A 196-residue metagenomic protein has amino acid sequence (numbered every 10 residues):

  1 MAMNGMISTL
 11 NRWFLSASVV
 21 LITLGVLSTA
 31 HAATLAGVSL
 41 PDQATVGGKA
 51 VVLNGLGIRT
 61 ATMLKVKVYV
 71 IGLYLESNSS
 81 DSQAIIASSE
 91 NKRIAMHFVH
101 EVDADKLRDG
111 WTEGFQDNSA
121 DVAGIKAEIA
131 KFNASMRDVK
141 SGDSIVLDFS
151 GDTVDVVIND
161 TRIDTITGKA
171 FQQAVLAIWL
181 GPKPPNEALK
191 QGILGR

Functional and structural regions predicted by a protein language model:
N4-S18: Bacterial N-terminal signal peptides that target proteins for export
S16-V26: Bacterial N-terminal signal peptides
V26-A32: Sec/Tat signal peptide C-region and signal peptidase I cleavage site
A32-I86: N-terminal secretory signal peptides
E76-G151: Mid-length scaffold segments of soluble, non-membrane domains
V157-T161: Short strand-turn-strand beta-turns centered on an Asx-Gly dipeptide
I163-L189: Flexible glycine-rich active-site/ligand-binding loops centered on an Asp-His dyad
A188-R196: Cysteine/selenocysteine-centered motifs that mediate thiol-based redox chemistry or coordinate metal-sulfur cofactors
